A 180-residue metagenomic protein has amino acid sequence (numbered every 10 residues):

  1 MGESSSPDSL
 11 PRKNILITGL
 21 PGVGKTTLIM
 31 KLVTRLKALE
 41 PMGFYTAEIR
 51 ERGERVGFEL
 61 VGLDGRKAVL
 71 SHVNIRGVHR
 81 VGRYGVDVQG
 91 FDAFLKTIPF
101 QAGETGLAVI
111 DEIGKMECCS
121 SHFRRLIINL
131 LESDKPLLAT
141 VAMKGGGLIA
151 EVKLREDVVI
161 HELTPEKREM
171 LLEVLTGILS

Functional and structural regions predicted by a protein language model:
G2-R12: Phosphate-binding P-loop
I17: Hydrophobic anchor at the beta1->P-loop junction of P-loop NTPases
L20: P-loop (Walker A) phosphate-binding loop of NTP-binding proteins
K25: Conserved lysine of the Walker
L28, L32: Hydrophobic positions on the alpha1 helix immediately C-terminal to the Walker A/P-loop
V33-V81: N-terminal phosphate/diphosphate-binding loop that engages ATP/GTP or pyrophosphate donors across diverse enzyme folds
V78-N129: Phosphate-binding/switch loop-helix module in NTP-utilizing enzymes
P99-F100, I113-S180: Replace "adjacent to P-loop NTPase cores in ATP/GTP-dependent enzymes" with "adjacent to NTP-binding cores
